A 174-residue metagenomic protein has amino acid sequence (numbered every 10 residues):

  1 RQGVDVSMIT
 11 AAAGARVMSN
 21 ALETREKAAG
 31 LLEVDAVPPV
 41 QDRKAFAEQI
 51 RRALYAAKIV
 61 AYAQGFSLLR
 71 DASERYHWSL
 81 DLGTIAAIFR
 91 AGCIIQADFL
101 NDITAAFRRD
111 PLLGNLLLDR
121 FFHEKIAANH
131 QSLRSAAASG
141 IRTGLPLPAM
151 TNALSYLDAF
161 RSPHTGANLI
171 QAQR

Functional and structural regions predicted by a protein language model:
R1-R174: NAD(P)-dependent dehydrogenase/reductase Rossmann-like domain
